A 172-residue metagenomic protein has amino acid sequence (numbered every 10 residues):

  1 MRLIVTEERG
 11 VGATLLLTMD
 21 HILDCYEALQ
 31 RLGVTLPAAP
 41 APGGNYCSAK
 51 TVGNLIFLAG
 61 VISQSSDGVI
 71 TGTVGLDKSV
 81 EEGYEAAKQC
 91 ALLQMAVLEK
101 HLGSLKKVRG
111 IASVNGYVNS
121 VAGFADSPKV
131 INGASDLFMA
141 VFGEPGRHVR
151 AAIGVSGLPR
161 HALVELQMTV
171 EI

Functional and structural regions predicted by a protein language model:
M1-T18: N-terminal amphipathic/basic-hydrophobic helices that include classical n-h-c signal peptides and signal-anchor
L15-I172: Short, polar/acidic, helix-capping and beta-turn segments at strand->helix junctions that line the mouths
